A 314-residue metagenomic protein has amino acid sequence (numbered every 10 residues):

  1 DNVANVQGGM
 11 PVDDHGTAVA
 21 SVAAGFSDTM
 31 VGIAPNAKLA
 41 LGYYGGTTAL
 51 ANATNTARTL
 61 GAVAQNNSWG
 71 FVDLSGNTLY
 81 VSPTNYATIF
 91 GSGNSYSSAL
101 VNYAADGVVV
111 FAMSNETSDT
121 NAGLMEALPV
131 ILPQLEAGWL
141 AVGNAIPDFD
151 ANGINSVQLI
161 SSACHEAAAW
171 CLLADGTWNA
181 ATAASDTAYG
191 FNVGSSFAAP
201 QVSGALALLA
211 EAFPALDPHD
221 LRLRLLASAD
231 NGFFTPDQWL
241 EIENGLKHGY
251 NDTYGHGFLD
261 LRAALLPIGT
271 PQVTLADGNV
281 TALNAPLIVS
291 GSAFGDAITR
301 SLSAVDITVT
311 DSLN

Functional and structural regions predicted by a protein language model:
D1, A20-V22, V31-I33, K38-Y43 (+8 more regions): Structural recognition of the beta-strand scaffold that forms the well-ordered cores of secreted hydrolase catalytic
D1, L128-E211, A215: Extracellular S/T/G-rich loop segment that most often corresponds to the catalytic His/Ser-adjacent loop
D1-A49, T59-L60, D73-G76, A104 (+4 more regions): Subtilisin-like serine protease catalytic core
N2-M10, L74-S95, N102, D119-Q134 (+4 more regions): Surface-exposed intrinsically disordered loops and tails
D14, G25-F26, G42-E136, S185-P200: Substrate-binding/access-modulating region of protease and related hydrolase catalytic domains
A20-A23, G42-Y44, G176-Y250: Hydrolase catalytic cores
A24-D28, R58-T59, G70, V101-A105 (+6 more regions): Sec-exported extracytoplasmic/periplasmic mature domains
V63-N66, A141, E211-N314: C-terminal subdomain of the subtilisin-like protease fold in secreted/lumenal serine endopeptidases
